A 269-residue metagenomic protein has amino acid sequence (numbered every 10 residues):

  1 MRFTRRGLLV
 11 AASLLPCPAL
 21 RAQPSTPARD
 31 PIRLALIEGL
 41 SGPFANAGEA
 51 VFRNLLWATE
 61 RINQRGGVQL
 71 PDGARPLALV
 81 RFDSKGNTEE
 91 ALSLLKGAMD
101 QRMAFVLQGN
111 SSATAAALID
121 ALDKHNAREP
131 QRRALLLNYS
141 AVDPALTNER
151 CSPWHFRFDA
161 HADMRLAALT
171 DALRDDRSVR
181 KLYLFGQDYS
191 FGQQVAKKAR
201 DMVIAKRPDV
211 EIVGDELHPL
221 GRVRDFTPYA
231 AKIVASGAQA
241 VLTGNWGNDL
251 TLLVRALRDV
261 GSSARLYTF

Functional and structural regions predicted by a protein language model:
M1-G7: Bacterial N-terminal signal peptides that target proteins for export
G7-A22: N-terminal export signals
P24-S25, P31, N46-V51, V68-L146 (+3 more regions): Beta-alpha junction/loop-to-helix N-cap segments that form part of ligand/metal-binding clefts
D30-A50, K181-G186: Short beta-strand segments enriched in small/hydrophobic residues
G39, S84, Q187, F269: Cofactor-binding loop segments of dinucleotide-utilizing enzymes, especially the Rossmann-like FAD- and NAD(P)+-binding
A47-L70, K198-I204: Short, polar/charged alpha-helical segment
S93, P144-A145, P153-G261: Extracellular/periplasmic Venus flytrap/periplasmic-binding protein
A98-S112, R132-Y139, Y183-G186, G237-G247 (+2 more regions): Periplasmic-binding protein-like
